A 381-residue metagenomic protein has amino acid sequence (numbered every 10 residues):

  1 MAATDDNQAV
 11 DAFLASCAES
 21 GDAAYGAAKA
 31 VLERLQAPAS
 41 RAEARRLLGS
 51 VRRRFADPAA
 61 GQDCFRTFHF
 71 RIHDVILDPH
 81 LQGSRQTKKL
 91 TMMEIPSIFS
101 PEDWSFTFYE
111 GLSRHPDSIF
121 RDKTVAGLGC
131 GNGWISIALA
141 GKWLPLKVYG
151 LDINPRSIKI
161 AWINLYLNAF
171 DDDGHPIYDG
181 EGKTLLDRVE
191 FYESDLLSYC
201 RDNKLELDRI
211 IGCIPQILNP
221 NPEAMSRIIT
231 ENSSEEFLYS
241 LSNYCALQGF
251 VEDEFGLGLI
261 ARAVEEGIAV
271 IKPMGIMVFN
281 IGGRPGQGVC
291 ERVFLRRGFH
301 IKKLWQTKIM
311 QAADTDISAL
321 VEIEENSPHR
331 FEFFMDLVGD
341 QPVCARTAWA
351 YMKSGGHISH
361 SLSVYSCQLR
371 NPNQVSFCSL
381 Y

Functional and structural regions predicted by a protein language model:
A2-R53: N-terminal accessory segments
L35, E43-W143, P155-I158, S318-V321 (+1 more regions): SAM-dependent Rossmann-like transferase core, predominantly class I methyltransferases with a strong bias toward
S105, C213, A263: Residue-level signal for inorganic ion chemistry
E110, D253-I309, D314: Conserved Class I SAM-dependent methyltransferase catalytic core
D122, E206-D208: Local beta-strand N-terminus motif with an aromatic residue
K147-D152: Conserved SAM-binding motif I beta-strand of class I
W162-K204: S-adenosyl-L-methionine
I211-L259: Mobile active-site "lid"/loop adjacent to the S-adenosyl-L-methionine
